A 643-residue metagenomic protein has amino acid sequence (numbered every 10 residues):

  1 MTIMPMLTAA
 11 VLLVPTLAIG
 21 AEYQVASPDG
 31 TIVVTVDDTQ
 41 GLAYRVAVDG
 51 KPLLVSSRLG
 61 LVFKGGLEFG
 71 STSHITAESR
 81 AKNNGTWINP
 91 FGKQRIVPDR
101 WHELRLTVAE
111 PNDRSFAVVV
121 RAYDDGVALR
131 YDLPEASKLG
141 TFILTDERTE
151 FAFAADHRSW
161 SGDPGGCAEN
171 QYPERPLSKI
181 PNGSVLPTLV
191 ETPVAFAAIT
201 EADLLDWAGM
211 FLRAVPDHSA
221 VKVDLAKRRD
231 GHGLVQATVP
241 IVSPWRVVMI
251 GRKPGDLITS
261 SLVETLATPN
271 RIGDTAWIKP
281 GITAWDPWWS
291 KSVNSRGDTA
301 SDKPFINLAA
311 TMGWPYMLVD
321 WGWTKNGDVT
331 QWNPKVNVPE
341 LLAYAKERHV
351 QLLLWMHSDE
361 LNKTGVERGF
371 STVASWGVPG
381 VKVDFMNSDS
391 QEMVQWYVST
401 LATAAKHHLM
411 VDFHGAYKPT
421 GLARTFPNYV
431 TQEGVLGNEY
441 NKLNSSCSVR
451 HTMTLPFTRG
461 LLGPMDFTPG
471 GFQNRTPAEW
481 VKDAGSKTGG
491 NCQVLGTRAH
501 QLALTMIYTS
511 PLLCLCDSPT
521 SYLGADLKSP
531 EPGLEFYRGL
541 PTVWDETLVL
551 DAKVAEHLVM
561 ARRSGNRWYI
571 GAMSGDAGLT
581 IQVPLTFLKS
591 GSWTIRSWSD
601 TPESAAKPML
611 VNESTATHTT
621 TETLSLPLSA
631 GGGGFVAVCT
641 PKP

Functional and structural regions predicted by a protein language model:
T2-A10: Sec-dependent signal peptide recognition, specifically the positively charged N-region followed immediately by
P15-T16: N-terminal signal peptide c-region/cleavage motif recognized by signal peptidases
E22-P269: N-terminal accessory beta-strand-rich subdomains and adjacent acidic, glycine-rich linkers that precede catalytic cores
L106, T520-Y569, M573, E603-M609: Glycan-recognition and catalytic regions of carbohydrate-active enzymes
T238-Y316: An acidic-aromatic substrate-binding cleft motif
W321-T497: Aromatic- and carboxylate-enriched substrate-binding clefts and catalytic-loop regions of carbohydrate-active enzymes
K553-W593, G634-F635: Carbohydrate-binding surface patches
T615-P643: C-terminal beta-strand-rich structural cap/linker in extracellular carbohydrate-active enzymes
